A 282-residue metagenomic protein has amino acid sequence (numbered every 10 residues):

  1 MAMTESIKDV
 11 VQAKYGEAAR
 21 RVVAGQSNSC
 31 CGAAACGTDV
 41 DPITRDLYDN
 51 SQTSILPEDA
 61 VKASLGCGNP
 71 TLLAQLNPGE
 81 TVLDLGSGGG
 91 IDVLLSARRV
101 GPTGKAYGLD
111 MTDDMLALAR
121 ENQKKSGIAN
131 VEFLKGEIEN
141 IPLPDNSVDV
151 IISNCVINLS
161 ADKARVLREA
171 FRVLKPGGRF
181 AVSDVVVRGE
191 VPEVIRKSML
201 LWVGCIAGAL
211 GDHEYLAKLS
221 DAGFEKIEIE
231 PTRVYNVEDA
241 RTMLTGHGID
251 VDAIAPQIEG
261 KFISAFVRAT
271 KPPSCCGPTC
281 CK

Functional and structural regions predicted by a protein language model:
A2-D46: N-terminal auxiliary segments of SAM/dcSAM-dependent transferases
G16-A19, V23, C31-A34, K218-K282: C-terminal lobe and adjacent flexible extensions of AdoMet/dcAdoMet transferase-like proteins
K62, C67-N69, N77-N140, R165: Class I SAM-dependent methyltransferase SAM/SAH-binding core
V82, I151-I152: Hydrophobic beta-strand segment of the Class I
S96, C155, A170-F171, L219: Class I S-adenosylmethionine-dependent transferase superfamily signal
G101, A164-R179: A short glycine-rich, Lys/Arg-flanked "PGG" loop and its adjoining helix->strand segment in the class I
N140-D145, A161: Short conserved loop adjoining the S-adenosyl-L-methionine
V186-I206: Short, glycine-/aromatic-enriched active-site segment of Class I SAM-dependent methyltransferases
